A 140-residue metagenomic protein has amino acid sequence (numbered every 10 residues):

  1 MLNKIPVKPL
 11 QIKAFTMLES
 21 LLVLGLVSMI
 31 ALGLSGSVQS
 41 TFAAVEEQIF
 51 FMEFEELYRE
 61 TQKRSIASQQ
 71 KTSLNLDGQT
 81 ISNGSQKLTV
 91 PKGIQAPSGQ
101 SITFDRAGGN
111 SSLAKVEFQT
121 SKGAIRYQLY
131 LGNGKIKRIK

Functional and structural regions predicted by a protein language model:
M1-K4, G33-M52, K63-K140: N-terminal helix-rich module
M1-V38: N-terminal single-pass transmembrane signal-anchor helix
E56-E60: Short beta-to-alpha transition helix within the HATPase_c
